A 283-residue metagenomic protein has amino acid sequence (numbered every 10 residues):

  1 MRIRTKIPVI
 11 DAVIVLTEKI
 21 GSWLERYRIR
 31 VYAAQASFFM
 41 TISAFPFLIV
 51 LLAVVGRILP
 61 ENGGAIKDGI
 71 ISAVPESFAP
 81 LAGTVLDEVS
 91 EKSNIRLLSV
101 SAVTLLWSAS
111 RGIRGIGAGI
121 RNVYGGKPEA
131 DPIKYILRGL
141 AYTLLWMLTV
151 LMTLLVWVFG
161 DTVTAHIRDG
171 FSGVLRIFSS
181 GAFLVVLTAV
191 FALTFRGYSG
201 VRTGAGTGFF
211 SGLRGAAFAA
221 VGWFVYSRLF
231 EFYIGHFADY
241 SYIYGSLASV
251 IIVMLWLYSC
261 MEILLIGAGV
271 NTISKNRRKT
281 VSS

Functional and structural regions predicted by a protein language model:
R2-S283: Membrane-embedded alpha-helices and immediately adjacent juxtamembrane helical segments in alpha-helical membrane
